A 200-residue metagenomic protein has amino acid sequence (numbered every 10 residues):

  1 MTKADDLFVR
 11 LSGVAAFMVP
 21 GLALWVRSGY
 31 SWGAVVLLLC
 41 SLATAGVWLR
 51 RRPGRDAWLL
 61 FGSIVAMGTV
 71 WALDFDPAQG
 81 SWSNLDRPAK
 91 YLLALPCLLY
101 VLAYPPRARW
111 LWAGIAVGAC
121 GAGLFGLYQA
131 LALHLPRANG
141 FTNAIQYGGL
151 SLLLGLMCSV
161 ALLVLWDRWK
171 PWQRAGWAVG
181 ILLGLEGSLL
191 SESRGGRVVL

Functional and structural regions predicted by a protein language model:
M1-L73, Q79, S83, L93 (+3 more regions): Transmembrane signal-anchor hairpin modules in multi-pass inner-membrane enzymes, especially those that act on
A15, P106-H134, T142-L200: Alpha-helical transmembrane segments of multi-pass inner-membrane proteins
C40, D86, G118-G121: Transmembrane alpha-helical core residues of multi-pass small-molecule transporters, especially secondary transporters
W58-F61, H134-G140: Short alpha-helical linear motifs
M67, Y91-L95, G148, V199: Membrane-embedded glycan transfer/ligation machinery that uses polyprenyl lipid-linked sugar donors/oligosaccharides
V70-A78, L127-L135: Juxtamembrane "helix-exit" motif on the non-cytosolic side of transmembrane helices
G80-P88, A138-A144: Non-cytosolic membrane-interface motifs at loop->transmembrane helix junctions
